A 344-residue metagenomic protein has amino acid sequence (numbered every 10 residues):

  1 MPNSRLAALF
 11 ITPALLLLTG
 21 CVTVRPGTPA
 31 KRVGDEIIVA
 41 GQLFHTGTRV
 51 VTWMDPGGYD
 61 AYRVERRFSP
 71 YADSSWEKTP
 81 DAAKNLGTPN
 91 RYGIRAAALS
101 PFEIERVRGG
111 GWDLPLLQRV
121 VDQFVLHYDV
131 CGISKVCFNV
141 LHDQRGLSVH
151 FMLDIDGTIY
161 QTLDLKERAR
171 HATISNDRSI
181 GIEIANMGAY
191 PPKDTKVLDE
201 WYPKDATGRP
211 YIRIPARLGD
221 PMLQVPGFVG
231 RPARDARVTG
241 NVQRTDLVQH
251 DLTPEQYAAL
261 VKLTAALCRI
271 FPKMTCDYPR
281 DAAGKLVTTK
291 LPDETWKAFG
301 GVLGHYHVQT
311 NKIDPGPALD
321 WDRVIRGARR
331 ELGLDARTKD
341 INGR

Functional and structural regions predicted by a protein language model:
M1-F10: Bacterial N-terminal signal peptides that target proteins for export
P2, C21, M54-T79, P89-R119: N-terminal short leaders/motifs
L9-T19: Bacterial N-terminal signal peptides
L18, I133, A169, T310-N311: Flexible loop/turn segments at secondary-structure boundaries
C21-A82, D194-R344: Basic/polar, cationic surfaces and motifs that engage anionic cell-wall and phosphate/carboxylate ligands
G93-V248, E255-R269: Active-site-adjacent loop/helix surface patches within enzyme catalytic domains that shape the substrate-binding cleft
